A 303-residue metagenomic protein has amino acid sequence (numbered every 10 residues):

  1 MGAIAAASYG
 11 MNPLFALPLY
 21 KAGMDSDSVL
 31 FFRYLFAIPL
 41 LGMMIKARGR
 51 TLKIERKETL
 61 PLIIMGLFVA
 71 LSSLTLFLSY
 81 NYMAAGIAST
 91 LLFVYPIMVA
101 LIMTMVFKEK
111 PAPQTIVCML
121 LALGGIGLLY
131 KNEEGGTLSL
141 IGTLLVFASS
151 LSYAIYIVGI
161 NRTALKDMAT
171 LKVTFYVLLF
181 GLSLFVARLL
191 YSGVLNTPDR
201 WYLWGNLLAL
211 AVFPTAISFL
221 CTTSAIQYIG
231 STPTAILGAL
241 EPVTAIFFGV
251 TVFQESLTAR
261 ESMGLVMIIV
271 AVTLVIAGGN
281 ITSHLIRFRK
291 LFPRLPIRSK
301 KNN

Functional and structural regions predicted by a protein language model:
M1-A7, I38-I64, M105-I116, E134-I141 (+4 more regions): Membrane-interface interhelical linkers
M1-S28, F32, L71, T75 (+3 more regions): Glycine-/small-residue-enriched transmembrane alpha-helix faces in small-molecule transporters and effluxers
I4, F31-F36, L60, I64-L67 (+8 more regions): Hydrophobic residues within alpha-helical transmembrane segments of multi-pass solute transporters/permease subunits
I4-M11, F15, M44, I63-Y82 (+6 more regions): Hydrophobic alpha-helical transmembrane segments of multi-pass membrane transport proteins, especially secondary
K21-L71, M98, S152-G159, T174-G193 (+2 more regions): Transmembrane alpha-helices of multi-pass small-molecule transport proteins
S28-P39, F68-V69, L76-K110, T115 (+2 more regions): Specific alpha-helical transmembrane segments that line the substrate/conduction pathway and gating interfaces
L30, Y34, K131-N132, L203 (+1 more regions): C-terminal-most transmembrane helix of multi-pass membrane proteins
L41, I63, I102, P111-K131 (+5 more regions): Hydrophobic transmembrane alpha-helices of multi-pass small-molecule transport proteins
